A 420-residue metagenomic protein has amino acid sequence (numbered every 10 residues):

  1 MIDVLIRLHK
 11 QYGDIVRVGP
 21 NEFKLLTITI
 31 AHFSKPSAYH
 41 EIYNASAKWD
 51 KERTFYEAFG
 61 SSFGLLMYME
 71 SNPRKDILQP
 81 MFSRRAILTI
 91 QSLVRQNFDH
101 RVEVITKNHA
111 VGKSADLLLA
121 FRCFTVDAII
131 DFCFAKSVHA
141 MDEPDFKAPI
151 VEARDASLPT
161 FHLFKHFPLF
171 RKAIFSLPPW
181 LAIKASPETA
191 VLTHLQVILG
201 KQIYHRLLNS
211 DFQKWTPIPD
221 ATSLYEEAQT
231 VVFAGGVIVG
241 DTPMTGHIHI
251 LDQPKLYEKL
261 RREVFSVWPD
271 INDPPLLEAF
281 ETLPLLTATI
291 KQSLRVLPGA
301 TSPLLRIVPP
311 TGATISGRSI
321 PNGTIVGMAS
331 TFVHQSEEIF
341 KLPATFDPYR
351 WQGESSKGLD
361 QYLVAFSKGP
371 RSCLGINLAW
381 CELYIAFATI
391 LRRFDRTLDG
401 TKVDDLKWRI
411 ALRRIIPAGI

Functional and structural regions predicted by a protein language model:
M1-P73, L88, S92-V104, F124 (+8 more regions): N-terminal membrane-proximal hinge/A-helix region immediately C-terminal to the signal-anchor transmembrane segment
R53-F59, T89-P243, K259: Cytochrome P450 heme-thiolate monooxygenase catalytic core
R84-I87, L277-P284, C373-G375: Conserved, non-catalytic sequence blocks in retroelement Pol enzymes and Pol-derived host proteins
R95, P149-E152, A156, K201-I203 (+8 more regions): Cytochrome P450 I-helix active-site segment
E103, K107, P254-L256, L359 (+2 more regions): Cytochrome P450 heme-binding "Cys pocket" and the immediately downstream C-terminal segment
I238-L251, A386: Short, small-residue alpha-helix embedded
P309-P310, M328-S355: Conserved cytochrome P450 K-helix/beta-meander segment immediately N-terminal to the heme-binding cysteine loop
